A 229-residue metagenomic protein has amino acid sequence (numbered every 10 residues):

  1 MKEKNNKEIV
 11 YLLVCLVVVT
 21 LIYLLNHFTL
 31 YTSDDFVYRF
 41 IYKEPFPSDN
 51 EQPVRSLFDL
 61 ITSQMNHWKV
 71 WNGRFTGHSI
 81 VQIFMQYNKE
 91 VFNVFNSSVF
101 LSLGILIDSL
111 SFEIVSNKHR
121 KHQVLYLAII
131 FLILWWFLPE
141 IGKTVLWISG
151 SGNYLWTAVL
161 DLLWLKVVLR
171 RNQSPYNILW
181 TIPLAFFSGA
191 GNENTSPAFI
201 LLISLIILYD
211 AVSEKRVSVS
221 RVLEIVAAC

Functional and structural regions predicted by a protein language model:
M1-I22, Q123: Start-transfer (signal-anchor) and selected internal transmembrane alpha helices of multi-pass inner/ER membrane
I22-K69, V81-Q82: Extracytoplasmic loop-helix module adjacent to an early transmembrane segment
N66-E90, V94: Short hydrophobic/aromatic helix or loop-helix immediately within or flanking a transmembrane segment in polytopic
S97-K121, L125, L163: Transmembrane-helix motifs of polytopic, lipid-linked glycan transferases
H122-L169, N192: Membrane-interface micro-motifs in multi-pass membrane enzymes
D161-I178, S213-R216: Membrane-interface transmembrane helices that cradle and orient dolichyl/undecaprenyl
N177-L202: Membrane-interface alpha helices of multi-pass inner-membrane proteins
A198-A228: Perimembrane helix-loop-helix junctions
